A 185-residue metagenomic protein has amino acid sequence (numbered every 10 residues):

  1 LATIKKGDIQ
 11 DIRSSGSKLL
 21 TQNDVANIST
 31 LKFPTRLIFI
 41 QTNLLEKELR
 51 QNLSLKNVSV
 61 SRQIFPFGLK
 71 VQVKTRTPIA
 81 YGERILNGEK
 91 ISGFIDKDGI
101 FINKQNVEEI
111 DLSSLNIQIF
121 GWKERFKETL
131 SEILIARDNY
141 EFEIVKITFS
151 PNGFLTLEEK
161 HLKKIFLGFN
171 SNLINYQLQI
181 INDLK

Functional and structural regions predicted by a protein language model:
L1-R13, N23, N27-R36, N43-K47 (+2 more regions): Charged, solvent-exposed interaction patches on well-folded alpha/beta domains that mediate macromolecular contacts
S15-K18: Short glycine-enriched loops at secondary-structure junctions
